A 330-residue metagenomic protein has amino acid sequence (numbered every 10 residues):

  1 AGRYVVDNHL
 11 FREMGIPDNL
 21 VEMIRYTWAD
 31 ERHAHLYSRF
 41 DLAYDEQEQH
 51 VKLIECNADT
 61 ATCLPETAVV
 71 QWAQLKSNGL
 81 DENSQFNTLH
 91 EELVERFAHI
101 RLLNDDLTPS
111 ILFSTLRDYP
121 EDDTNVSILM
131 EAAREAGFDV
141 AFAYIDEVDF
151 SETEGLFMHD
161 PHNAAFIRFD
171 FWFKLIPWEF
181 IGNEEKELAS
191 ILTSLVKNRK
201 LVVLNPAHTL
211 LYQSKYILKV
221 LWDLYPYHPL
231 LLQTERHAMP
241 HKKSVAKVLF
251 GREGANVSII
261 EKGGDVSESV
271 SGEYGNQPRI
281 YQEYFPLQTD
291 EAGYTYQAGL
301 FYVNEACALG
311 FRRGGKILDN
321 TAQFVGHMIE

Functional and structural regions predicted by a protein language model:
A1-I24, L80: Low-complexity, highly charged intrinsically disordered N-terminal segments that act as targeting/localization
E13-P17, Y26-L36, L287-G293: Structured beta-strand/loop patches that form or line metal/cofactor-binding pockets in enzymes
D18-H33, S127, D223-Y225, K247: Short, charged low-complexity intrinsically disordered segments located at boundaries of structured domains
E22, Y26, E31-E46, Q282-E283 (+1 more regions): A short glycine-rich, hydrophobically flanked beta-strand micro-motif that places a catalytic Asp/Glu for divalent metal
R39-T60: Structured, charged N-terminal subsegments at the starts of enzyme catalytic cores and at intra-chain domain/subunit
D45-Q47, T60-E66, Q71-E330: Domain-scale recognition of functional cores that engage charged ligands
